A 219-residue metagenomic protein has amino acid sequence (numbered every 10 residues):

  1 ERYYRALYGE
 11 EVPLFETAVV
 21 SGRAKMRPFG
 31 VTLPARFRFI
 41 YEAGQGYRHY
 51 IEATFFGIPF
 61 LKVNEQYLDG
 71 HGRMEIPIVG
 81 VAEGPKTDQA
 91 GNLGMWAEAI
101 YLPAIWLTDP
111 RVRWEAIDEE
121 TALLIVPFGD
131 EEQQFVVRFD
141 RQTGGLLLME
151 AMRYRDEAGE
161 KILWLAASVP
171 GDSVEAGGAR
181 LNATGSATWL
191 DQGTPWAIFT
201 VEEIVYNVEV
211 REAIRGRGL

Functional and structural regions predicted by a protein language model:
R2-I78, A116: N-terminal mature ectodomain segment of secretory-pathway/periplasmic proteins
A6, P34-A35, D109-P110, A167-V169: Short structured motifs
M26-L33, T54-V63, I78-G84, E131-V136 (+2 more regions): Short, surface-exposed beta-strand/loop "edge" segments at domain boundaries and coil↔beta transitions
F37, V63, V112-R113, F135-V137 (+1 more regions): Residue-level detector of beta-strand structural context in well-folded domains
E52-A53, E75-V79, E150-Y154, A187: Beta-turn initiation residues at beta-strand->coil junctions
F55-F56, L61-P77, K86-G91, L190 (+2 more regions): Catalytic loop of the DD-peptidase/beta-lactamase superfamily, centered on the K-T-G motif and neighboring
L68-Q133, E157-E160, R215-G218: Flexible, processing/modification-adjacent segments and terminal tails in exported/periplasmic/extracellular proteins
E120-R215: Gly/Pro-enriched, hydrophobic low-complexity segments that function as extracytoplasmic propeptides/linkers
